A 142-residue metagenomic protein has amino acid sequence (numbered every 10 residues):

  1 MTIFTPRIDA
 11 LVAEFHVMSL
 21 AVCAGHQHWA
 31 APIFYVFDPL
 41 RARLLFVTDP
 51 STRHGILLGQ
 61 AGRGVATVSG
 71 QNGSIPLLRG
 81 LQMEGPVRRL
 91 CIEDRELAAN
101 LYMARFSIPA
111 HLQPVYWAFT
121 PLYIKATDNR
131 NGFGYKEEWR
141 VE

Functional and structural regions predicted by a protein language model:
M1-V17: Extreme N-terminal tail/first-helix region
V12-A13, G59-Q60, M103: Alpha-helix boundary recognition
F15-P50, L58, G64-G70: Short beta-strand segments
H16, A31, G62, L81-M83 (+1 more regions): Residues that flank catalytic or metal-binding motifs in active/ligand-binding sites
H16-V17, R63, S107, I124: Generic structural signal for secondary-structure transition and capping sites
T48-T52, V65-G70, E96-I108: Short acidic (Asp/Glu) patches
R53-R88: Helix-adjacent hinge/juxtasegments
I75-E142: Charged, gly/pro-rich active-site loop segments
